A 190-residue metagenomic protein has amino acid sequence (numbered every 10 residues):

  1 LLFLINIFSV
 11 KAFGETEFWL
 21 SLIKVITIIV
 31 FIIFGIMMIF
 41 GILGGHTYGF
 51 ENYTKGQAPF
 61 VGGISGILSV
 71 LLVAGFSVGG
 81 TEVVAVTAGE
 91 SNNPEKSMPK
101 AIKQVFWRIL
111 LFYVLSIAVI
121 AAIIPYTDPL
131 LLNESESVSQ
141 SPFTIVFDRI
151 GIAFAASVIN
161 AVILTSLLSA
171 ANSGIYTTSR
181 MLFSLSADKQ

Functional and structural regions predicted by a protein language model:
L1, I42-I67, E136-Q140: Inter-helical loop and helix-membrane interface segments of multi-pass membrane transporters/permeases
L1, T27-V30, T87-K96, K100-R108 (+1 more regions): Helix-loop-helix connectors at the membrane interface of multi-pass transporters/channels
L2-Y48, I102-L110: Membrane-interface loop-to-helix entry segments
F8-F18, F60-G63, S97, F147-S157: Juxtamembrane loop-transmembrane helix junctions in multi-pass integral membrane proteins, especially the extracellular
S9, G80-V83, S116, I120 (+3 more regions): Hydrophobic/aromatic residues in alpha-helical transmembrane segments
V10-G14, I36-T47, V78, M98 (+3 more regions): Transmembrane helix-loop junctions in multipass membrane proteins, especially transporters and channels
Q57-D128: Internal metal/ion-chelating core segments
V70, A101-N172: TM-loop-TM module centered on a large, flexible mid-protein loop between adjacent transmembrane helices in multi-pass
